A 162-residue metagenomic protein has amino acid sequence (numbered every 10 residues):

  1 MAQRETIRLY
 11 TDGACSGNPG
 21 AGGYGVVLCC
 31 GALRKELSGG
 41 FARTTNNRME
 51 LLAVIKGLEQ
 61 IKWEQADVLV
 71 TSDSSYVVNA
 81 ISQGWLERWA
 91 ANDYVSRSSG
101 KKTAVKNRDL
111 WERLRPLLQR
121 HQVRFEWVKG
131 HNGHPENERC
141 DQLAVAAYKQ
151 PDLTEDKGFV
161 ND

Functional and structural regions predicted by a protein language model:
M1-R48, K56-A66, I81, V145-N161: RNase H-like nuclease fold core
A14-A21, I55-R139, L143, Y148: RNase H catalytic domain
T45-M49, K102-V105: Short, surface-exposed alpha-helical recognition segments that flank or form part of ligand/macromolecule-binding
M49-E50, E136: Hydrophobic (often cysteine-bearing) scaffold residues that line and stabilize catalytic clefts of nucleotide/cofactor
P135, N161-D162: Amphipathic alpha-helical surface "interface" segments used for docking/oligomerization or membrane association within
